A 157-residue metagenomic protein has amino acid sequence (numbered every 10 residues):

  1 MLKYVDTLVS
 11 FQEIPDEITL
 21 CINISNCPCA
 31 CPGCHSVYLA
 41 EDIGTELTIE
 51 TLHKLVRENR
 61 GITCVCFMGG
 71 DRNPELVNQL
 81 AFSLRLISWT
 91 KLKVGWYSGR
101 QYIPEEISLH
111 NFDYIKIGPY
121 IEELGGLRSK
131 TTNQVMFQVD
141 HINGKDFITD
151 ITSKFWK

Functional and structural regions predicted by a protein language model:
M1-N23, P28, S36-E41, K157: N-terminal [4Fe-4S]-dependent radical SAM core
P15-E17, R60, W89: Short gly/pro-enriched beta-turn/loop segments at secondary-structure junctions
C31: Short cysteine-rich clusters marking metal-coordination/redox-active sites
S36-L47, G61-E75, K91-I103, Y114-V139: Core AdoMet radical
T51-L55, Q79-L84, E105: A general structural detector for well-ordered alpha-helical segments in enzyme core domains, enriched
N73-A81, R85, G125-K157: P-loop/Walker A phosphate-binding loop and immediately adjacent motor/lid segment at beta-alpha junctions
